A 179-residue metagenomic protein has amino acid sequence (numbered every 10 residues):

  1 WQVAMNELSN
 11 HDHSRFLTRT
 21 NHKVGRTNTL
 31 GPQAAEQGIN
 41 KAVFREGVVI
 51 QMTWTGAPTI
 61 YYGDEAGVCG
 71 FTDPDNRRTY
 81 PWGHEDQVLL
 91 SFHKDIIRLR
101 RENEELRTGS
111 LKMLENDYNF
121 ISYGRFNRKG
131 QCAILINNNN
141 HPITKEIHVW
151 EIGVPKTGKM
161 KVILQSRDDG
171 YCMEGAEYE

Functional and structural regions predicted by a protein language model:
W1-P58, E115-Y118: Alpha-amylase-like alpha-glycosidases and glucanotransferases acting on alpha-linked glucans and related
N40-K41, T55-I60, A66-E179: Carbohydrate-interacting/catalytic domains
